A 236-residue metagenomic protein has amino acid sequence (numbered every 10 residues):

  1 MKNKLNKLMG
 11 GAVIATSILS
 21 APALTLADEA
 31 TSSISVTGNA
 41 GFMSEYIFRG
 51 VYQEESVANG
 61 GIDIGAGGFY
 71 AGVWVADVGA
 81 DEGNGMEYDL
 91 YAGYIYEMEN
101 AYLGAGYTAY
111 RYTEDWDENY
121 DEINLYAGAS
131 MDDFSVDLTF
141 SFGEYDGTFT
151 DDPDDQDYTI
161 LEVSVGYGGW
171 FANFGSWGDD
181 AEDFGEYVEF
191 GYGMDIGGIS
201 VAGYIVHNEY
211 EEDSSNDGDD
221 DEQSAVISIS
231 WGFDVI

Functional and structural regions predicted by a protein language model:
K2-I236: Outer-membrane beta-barrel proteins
